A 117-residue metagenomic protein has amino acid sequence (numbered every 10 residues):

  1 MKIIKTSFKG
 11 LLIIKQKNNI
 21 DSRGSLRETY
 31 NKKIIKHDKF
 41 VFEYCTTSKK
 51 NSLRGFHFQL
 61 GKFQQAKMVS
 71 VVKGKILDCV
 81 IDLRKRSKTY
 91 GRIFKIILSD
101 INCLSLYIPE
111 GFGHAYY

Functional and structural regions predicted by a protein language model:
M1-I101: Non-catalytic, conserved peripheral segments adjacent to functional cores
L98-Y117: Conserved metal-binding segment of the jelly-roll/cupin
